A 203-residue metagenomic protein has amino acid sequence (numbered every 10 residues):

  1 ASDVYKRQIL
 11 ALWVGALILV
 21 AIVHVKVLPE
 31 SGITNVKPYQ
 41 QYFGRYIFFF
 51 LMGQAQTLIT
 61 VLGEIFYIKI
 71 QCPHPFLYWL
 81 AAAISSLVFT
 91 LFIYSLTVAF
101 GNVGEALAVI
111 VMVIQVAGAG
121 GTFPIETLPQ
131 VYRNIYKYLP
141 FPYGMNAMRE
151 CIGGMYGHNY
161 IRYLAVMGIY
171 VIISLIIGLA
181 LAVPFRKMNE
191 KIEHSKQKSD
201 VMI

Functional and structural regions predicted by a protein language model:
A1-Y5: Short, small-residue-biased leader/transition segments that mark boundaries at the very start of proteins
K6-I22, I114-V116: Hydrophobic alpha-helical transmembrane segments of multi-pass membrane transport/permease proteins
Q8, R45-Y46, N146, I173: Generic signature of intrinsically disordered, low-complexity segments enriched in small/polar residues
L12, A16, M52, Q56 (+1 more regions): Alpha-helical transmembrane segments of multi-pass membrane transport proteins
L17-F50: Juxtamembrane interface at the cytosolic side of transmembrane helices
L19-V23, I59, F92: Hydrophobic/aromatic residues in alpha-helical transmembrane segments
G44-L51, P75-A81: Short, amphipathic, aromatic/basic-enriched membrane-interface segments that mark the entry/exit of transmembrane
V61, F66-I203: Generic detector of multi-pass transmembrane helix bundles and their immediately adjacent loops in polytopic membrane
